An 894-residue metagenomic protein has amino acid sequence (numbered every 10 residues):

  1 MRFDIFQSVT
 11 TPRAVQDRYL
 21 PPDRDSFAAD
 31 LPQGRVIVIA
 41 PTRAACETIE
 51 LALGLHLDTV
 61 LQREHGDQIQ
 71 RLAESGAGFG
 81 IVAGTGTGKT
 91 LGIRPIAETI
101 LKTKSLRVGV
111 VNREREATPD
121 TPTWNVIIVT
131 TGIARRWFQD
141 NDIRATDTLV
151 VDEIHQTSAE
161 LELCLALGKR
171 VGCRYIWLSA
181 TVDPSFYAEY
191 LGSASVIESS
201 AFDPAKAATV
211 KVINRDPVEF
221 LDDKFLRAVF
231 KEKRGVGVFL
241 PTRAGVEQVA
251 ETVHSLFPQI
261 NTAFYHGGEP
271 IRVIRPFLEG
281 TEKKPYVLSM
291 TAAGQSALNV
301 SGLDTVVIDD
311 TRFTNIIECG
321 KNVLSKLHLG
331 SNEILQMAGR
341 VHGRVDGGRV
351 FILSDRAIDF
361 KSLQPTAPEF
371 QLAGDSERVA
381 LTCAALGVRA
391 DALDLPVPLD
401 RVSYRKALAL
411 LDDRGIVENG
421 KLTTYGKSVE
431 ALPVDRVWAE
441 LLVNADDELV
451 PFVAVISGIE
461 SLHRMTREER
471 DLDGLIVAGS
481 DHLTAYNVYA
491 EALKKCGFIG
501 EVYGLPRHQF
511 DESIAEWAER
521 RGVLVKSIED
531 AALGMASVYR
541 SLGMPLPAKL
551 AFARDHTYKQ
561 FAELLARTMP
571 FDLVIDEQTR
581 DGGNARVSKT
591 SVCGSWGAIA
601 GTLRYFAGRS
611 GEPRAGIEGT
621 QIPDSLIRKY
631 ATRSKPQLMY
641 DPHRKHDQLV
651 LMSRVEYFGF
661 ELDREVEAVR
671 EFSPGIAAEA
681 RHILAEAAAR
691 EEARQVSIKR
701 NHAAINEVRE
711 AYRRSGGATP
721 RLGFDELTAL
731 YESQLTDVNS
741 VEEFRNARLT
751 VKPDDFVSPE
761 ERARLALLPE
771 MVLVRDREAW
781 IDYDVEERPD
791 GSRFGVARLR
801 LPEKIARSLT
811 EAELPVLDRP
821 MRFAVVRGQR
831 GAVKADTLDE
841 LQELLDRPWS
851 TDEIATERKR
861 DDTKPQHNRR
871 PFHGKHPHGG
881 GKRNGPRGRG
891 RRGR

Functional and structural regions predicted by a protein language model:
M1-L441: P-loop NTPase motor module signature
D140-Q156, R312, N332, T366 (+3 more regions): Extended active-site and interfacial segments that coordinate phosphate-rich ligands in large catalytic machineries
A380, G426, L442, V450-S457 (+1 more regions): Short alpha-helical scaffolding segments that buttress acidic/His motifs in well-ordered protein cores
E430, K589, I781-V785: Short hydrophobic alpha-helical segments that form membrane-spanning helices or hydrophobic packing faces of helical
F452-N584, T590, S595-A766, E770 (+3 more regions): Acidic, serine/threonine- and proline-rich low-complexity intrinsically disordered segments
N746-V816: C-terminal accessory/binding modules appended to enzymatic or scaffolding proteins
